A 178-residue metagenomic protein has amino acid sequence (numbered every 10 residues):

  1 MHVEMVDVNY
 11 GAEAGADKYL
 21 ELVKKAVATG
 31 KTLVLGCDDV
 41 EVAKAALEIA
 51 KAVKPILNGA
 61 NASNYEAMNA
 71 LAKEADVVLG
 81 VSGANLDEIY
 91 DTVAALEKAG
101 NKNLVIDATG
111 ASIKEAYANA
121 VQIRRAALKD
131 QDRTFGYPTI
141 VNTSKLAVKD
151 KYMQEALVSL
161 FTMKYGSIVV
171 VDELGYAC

Functional and structural regions predicted by a protein language model:
M1-D91: Active-site beta->alpha loop and helix N-cap motifs at the rims of alpha/beta catalytic domains
S63-C178: Catalytic alpha/beta core domains of metabolic enzymes, predominantly
